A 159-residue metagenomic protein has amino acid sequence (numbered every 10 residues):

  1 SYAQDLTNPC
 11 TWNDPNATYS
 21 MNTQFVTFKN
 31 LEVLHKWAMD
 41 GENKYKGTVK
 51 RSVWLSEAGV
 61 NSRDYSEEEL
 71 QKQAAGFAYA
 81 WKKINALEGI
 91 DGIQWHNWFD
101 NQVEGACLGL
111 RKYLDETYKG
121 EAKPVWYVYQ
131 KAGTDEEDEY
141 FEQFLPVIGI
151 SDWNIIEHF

Functional and structural regions predicted by a protein language model:
S1-E67: Noncatalytic carbohydrate-binding groove/subsite architecture in carbohydrate-active enzymes
Y65-F159: Aromatic-rich peripheral "rim/lid" segments of glycoside hydrolase catalytic domains that contact and position glycan
